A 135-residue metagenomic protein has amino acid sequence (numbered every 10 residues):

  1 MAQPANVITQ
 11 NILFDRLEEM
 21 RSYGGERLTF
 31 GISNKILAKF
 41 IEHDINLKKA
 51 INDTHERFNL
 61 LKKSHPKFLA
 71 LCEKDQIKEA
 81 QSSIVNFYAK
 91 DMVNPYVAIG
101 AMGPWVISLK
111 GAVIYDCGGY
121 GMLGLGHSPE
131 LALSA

Functional and structural regions predicted by a protein language model:
M1-A135: N-terminal glycine-rich, Lys/His-bearing helix-loop that initiates the first secondary-structure elements of many
